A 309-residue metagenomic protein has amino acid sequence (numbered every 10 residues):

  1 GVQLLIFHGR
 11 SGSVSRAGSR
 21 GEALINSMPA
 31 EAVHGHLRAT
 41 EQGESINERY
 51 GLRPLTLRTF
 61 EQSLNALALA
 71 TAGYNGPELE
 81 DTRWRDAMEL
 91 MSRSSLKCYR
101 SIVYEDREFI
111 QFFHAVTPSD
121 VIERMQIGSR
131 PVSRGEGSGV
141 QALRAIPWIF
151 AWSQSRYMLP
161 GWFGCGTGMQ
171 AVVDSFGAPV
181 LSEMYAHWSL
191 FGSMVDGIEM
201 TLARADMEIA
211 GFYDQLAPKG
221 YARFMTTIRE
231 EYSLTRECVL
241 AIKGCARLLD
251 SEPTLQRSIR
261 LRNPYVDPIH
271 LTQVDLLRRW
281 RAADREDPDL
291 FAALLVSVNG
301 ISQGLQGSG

Functional and structural regions predicted by a protein language model:
G1-V2, T226: Expand to "…catalyze enediolate/carbanion chemistry for C-C bond making/breaking, isomerization, decarboxylation
V2-L5, H36: Beta-sheet entry/capping signal
L5-A30: Aromatic- and carboxylate-enriched substrate-binding clefts and catalytic-loop regions of carbohydrate-active enzymes
R10-S13, G21, E41-G309: Acidic, glycine-enriched catalytic cores built around paired aspartates
I25-S45: Acidic, His- and aromatic-enriched active-site or binding-groove loops in soluble protein domains that engage sugars
